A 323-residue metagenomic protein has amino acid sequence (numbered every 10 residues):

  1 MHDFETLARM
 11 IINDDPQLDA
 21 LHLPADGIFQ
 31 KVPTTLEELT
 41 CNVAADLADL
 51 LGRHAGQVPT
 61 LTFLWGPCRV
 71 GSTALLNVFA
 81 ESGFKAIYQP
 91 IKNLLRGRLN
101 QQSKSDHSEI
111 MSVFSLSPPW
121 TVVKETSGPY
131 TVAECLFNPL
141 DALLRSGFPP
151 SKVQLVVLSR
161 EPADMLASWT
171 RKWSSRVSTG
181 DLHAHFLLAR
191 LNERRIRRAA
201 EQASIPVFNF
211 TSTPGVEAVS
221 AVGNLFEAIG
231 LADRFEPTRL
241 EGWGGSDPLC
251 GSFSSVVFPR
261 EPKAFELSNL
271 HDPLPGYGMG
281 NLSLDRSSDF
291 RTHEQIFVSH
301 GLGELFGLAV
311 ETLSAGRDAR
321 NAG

Functional and structural regions predicted by a protein language model:
M1-T126: PAPS-dependent sulfotransferase catalytic core
I12, R197, H271-L274, E294 (+4 more regions): Residue-level detector of alpha-helical secondary structure
G71-S82, F208-F235, S252-L267: PAPS/PAP-binding and catalytic site of the sulfotransferase fold
S72, S103, S159, A189-E193 (+5 more regions): A structural signal for well-ordered alpha-helical scaffolds and beta->alpha junctions
L94-G97, P214-V219, W243: A short acidic, often aromatic-flanked loop/helix-cap motif at beta-alpha or helix-coil junctions that lines enzyme
Q101-K104, N224, C250: Short low-complexity, flexible loop/linker segments enriched in glycine and/or proline with clustered acidic
S127, V132-E236: PAPS-dependent sulfotransferase catalytic domain
P237-G307: PAPS-dependent sulfotransferase catalytic core
